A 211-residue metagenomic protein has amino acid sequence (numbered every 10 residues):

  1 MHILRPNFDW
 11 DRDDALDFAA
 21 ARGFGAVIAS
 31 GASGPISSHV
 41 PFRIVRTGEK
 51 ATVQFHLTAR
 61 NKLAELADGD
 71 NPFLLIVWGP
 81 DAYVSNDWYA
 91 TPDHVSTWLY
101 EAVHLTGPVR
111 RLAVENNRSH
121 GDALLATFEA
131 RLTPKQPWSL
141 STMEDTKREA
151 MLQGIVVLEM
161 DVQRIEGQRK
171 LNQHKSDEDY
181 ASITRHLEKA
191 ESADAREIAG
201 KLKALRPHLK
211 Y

Functional and structural regions predicted by a protein language model:
H2-A26: Short, basic/aromatic recognition patches
L16, D93-H94, K147-A150: A generic local secondary-structure boundary/capping motif
A21, D68, L75, D122-A130: Short, intrinsically disordered, mixed-charge
A21-A59: Short beta-strand segments
G23, S38, E49-V53, G69-F73 (+2 more regions): A generic structural signal for short beta-strands and their flanking turns/coil linkers
P41, H56, I76, P108 (+1 more regions): Residue-level recognition of well-ordered beta-strand positions that form the cores of beta-sheet-rich folds across
A59-H120: Short, structured beta-strand-loop surface elements
R110-Y211: C-terminal edge-of-domain segments
